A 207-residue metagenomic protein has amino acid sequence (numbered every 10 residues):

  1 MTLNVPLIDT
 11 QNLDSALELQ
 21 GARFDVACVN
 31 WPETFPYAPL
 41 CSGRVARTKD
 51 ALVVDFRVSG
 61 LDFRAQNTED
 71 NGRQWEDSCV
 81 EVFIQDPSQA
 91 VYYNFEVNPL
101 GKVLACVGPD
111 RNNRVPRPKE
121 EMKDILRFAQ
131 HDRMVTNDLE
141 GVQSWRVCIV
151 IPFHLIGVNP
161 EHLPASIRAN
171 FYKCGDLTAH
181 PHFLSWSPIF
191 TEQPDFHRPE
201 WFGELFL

Functional and structural regions predicted by a protein language model:
M1-L207: Structural preference for beta-rich elements and adjacent junctions enriched in aromatics
